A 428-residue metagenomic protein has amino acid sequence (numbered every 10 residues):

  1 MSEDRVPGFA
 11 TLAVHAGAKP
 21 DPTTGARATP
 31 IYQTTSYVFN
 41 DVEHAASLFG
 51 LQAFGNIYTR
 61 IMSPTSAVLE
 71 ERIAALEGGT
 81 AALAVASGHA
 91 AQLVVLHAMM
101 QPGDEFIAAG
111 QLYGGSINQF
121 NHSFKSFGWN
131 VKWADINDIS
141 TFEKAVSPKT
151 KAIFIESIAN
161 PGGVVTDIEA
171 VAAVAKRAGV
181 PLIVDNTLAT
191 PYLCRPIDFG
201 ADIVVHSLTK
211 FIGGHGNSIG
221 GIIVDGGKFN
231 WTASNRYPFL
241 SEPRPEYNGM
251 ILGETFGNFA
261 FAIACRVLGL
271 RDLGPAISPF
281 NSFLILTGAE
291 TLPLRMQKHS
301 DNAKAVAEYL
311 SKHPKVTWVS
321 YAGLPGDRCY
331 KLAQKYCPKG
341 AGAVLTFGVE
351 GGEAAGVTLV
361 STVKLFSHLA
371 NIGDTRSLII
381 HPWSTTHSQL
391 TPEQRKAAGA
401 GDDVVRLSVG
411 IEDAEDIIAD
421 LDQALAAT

Functional and structural regions predicted by a protein language model:
S2-S63, E71: N-terminal "arm"/small-domain region of PLP-dependent enzymes with the aminotransferase-like
S2-V6, A13-H15, K19-P22, A81-H313: Conserved PLP-enzyme active-site core in the AAT-like
D41-L93, G115-S123: Conserved N-terminal alpha-helix of the aminotransferase class I/II PLP-enzyme fold
G78, K149, K315-W318, L365 (+1 more regions): Glycine-centered tight turns that cap/initiate beta-strands
N121-H122, N130-K132, P148, R295 (+2 more regions): PLP-dependent enzyme catalytic core of the Aspartate aminotransferase-like
A152, P181, I203, W318 (+2 more regions): Structural preference for beta-strand elements that scaffold enzyme active sites
V224, T346-G348, S408-G410: Short hydrophobic/aromatic beta-strand micro-patches that form the beta-sheet surface supporting nucleotide- or nucleic
L273-A276, N281-S282, T291, Q297-K298 (+3 more regions): Conserved small-domain helix->loop->beta segment predominantly found in fold-type I
